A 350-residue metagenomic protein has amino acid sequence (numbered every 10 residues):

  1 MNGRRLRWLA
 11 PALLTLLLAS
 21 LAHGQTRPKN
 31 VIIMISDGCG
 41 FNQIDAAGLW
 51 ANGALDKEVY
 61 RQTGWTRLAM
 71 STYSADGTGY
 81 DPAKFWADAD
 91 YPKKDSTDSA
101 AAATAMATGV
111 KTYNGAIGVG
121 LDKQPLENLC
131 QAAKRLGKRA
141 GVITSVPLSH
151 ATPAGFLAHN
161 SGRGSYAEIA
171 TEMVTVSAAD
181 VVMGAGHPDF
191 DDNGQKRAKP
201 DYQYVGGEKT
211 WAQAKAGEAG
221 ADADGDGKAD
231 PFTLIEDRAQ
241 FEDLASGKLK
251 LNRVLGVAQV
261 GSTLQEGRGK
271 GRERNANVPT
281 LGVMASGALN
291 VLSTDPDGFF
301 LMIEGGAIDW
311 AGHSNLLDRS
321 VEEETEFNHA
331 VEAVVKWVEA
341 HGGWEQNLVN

Functional and structural regions predicted by a protein language model:
M1-A10: Bacterial N-terminal signal peptides that target proteins for export
A10-S20: Bacterial N-terminal signal peptides
Q25-R253, Q259-G261, N275, T325-N328: N-terminal catalytic scaffold of extracellular/periplasmic and nuclease hydrolases that process anionic headgroups
F41, N328-N350: Metal-dependent active-site segment of extracytoplasmic phospho-/sulfohydrolases and closely related
A47, L136, G287-V291, A330-W337: Generic, well-ordered alpha-helical scaffold segments in large soluble proteins
H150-L157, V260-E273, P296-G298, M302-A333: Active-site His/acidic residue clusters
D226-K228, T233-D237, K248-K250, A258 (+4 more regions): Hard-cation-handling environments
A276-D297: Long hydrophobic segments that form regular secondary structure
